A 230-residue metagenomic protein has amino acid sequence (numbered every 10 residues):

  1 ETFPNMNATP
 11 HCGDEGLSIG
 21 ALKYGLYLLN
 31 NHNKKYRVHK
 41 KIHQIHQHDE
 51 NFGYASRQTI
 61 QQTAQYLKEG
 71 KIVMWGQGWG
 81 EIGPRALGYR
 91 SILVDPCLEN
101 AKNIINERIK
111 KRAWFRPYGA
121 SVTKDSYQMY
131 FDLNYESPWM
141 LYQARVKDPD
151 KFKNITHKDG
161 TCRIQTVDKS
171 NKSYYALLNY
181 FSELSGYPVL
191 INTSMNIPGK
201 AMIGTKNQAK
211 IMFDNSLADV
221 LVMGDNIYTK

Functional and structural regions predicted by a protein language model:
E1-K230: Flexible beta->alpha loop and helix N-cap segments adjacent to enzyme active/binding sites
